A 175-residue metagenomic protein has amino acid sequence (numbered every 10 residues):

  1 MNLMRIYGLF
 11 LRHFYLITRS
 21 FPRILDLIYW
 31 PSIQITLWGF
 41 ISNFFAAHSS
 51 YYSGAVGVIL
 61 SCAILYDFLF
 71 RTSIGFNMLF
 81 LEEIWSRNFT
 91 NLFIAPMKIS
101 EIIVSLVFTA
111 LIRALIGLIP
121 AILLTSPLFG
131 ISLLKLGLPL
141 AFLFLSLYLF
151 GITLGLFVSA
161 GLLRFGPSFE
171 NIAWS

Functional and structural regions predicted by a protein language model:
M1-S175: Hydrophobic transmembrane alpha-helices and immediately adjacent juxtamembrane helices of multi-pass inner-membrane
